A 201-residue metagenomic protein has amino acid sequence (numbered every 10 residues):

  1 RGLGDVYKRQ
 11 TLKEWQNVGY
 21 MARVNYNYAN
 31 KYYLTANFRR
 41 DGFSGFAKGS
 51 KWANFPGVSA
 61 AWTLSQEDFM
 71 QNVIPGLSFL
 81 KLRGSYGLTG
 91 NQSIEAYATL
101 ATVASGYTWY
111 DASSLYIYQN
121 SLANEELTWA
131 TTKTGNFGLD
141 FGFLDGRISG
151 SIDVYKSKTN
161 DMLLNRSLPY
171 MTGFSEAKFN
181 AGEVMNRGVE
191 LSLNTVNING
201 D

Functional and structural regions predicted by a protein language model:
R1, D5-D201: Extracellular/periplasmic, surface-exposed regions of secreted and cell-surface proteins
